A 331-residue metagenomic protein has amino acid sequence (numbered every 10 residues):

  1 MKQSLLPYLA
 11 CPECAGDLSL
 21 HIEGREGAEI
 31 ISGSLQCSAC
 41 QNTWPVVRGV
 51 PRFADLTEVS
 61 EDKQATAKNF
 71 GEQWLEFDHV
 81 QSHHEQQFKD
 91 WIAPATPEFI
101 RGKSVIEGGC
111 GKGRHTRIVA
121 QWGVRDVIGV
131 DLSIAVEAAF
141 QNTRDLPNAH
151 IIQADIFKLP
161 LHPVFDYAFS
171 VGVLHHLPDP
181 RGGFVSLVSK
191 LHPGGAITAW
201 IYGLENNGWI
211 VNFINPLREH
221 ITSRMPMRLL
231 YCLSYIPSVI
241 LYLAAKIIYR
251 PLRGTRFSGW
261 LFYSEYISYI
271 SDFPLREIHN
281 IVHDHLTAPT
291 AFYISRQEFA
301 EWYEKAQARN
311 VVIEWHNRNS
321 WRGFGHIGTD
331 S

Functional and structural regions predicted by a protein language model:
K2-P163, Y167, F292, E298 (+1 more regions): Conserved N-terminal segment of class I S-adenosyl-L-methionine
P7-A10, P178-G182, Y202, G208-N212: Core catalytic lobe of class I
R144, P178, H192: Short conserved AdoMet
D166-D179: A short SAM/SAH-binding and catalytic strip from SAM-dependent methyltransferases
R181-P193: A short glycine-rich, Lys/Arg-flanked "PGG" loop and its adjoining helix->strand segment in the class I
A196-M225, C232, V239: Conserved class I S-adenosyl-L-methionine
S223-R296, A300-A306: Substrate-binding/catalytic lobe of Class I Rossmann-like enzymes that use SAM or dcSAM, i.e., the mid-to-C-terminal
R309-W315: Short, well-structured beta-strand/strand-turn elements
